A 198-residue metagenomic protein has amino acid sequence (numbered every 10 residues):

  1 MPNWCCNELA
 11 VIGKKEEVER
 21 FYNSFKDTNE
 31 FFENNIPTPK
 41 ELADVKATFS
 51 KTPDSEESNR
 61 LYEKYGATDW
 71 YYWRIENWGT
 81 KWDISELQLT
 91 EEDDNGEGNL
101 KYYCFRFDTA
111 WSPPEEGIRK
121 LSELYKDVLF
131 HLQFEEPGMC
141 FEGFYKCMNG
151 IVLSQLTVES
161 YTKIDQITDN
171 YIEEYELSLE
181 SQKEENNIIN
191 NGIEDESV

Functional and structural regions predicted by a protein language model:
M1-V198: Intrinsic low-complexity, intrinsically disordered or marginally ordered coil/linker segments
